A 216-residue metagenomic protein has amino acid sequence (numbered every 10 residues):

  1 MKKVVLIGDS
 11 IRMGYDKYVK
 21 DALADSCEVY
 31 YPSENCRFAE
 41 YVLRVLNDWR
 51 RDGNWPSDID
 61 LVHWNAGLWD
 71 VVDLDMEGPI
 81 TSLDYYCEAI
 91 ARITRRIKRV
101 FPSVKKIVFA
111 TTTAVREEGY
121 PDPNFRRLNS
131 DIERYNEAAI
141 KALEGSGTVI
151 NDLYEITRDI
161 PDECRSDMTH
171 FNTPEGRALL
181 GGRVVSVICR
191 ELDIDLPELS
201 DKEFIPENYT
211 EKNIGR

Functional and structural regions predicted by a protein language model:
M1-R92, P206-R216: Conserved SGNH/GDSL esterase-like catalytic core that processes O-acyl groups on lipids and polysaccharides
K17, D21, D48-R51, R95 (+6 more regions): Short, well-ordered alpha-helices that flank and scaffold nucleotide-derived cofactor binding pockets
E28-V29, V71, K106-I107, T148 (+1 more regions): Secondary-structure boundary/capping residues
R50-S57, K98-V104, L192-L196: Alpha-helix termini
N65-V71, R96-I132: Active-site segments of SGNH/GDSL-like serine hydrolases that catalyze O-acetyl group transfer/hydrolysis on lipids
R92-V108, A138-N151: A structural motif corresponding to the C-terminal end of an alpha-helix and its immediate exit/capping segment
T113-R216: Catalytic His-Asp segment of secreted/periplasmic serine-dependent ester chemistry enzymes
